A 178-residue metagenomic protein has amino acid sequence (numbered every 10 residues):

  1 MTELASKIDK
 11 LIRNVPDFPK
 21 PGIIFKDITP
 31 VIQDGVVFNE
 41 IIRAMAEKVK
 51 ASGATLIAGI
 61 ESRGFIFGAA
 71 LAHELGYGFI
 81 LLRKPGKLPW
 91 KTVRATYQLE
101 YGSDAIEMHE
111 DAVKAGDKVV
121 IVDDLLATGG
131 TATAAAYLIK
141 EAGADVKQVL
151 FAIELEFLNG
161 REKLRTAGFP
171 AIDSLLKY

Functional and structural regions predicted by a protein language model:
M1-Y178: PRPP-associated nucleotide enzymes
